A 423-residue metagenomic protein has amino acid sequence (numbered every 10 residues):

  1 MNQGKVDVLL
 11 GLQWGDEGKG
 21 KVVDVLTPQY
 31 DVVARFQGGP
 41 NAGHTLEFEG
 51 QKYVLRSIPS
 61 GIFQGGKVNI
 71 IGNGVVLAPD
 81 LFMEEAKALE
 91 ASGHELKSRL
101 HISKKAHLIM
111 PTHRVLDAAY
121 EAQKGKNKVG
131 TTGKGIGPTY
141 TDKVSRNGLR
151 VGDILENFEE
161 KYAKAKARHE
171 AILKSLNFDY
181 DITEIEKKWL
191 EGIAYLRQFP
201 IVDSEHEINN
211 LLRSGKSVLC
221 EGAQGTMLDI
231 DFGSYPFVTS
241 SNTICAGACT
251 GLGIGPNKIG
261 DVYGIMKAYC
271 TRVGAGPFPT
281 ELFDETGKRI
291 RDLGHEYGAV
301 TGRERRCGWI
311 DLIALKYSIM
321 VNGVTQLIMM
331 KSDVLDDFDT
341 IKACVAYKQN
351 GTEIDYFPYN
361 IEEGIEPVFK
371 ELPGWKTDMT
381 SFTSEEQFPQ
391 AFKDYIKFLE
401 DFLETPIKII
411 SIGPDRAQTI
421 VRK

Functional and structural regions predicted by a protein language model:
M1-K423: Non-transmembrane, aqueous-exposed alpha-helical and coiled segments at domain scale
